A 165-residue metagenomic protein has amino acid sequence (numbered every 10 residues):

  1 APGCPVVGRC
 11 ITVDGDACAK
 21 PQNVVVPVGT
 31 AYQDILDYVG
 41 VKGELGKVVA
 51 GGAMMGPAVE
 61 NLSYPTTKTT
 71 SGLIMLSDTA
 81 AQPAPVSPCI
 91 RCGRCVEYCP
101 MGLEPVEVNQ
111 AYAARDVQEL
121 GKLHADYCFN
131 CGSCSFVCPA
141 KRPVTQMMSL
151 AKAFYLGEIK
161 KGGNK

Functional and structural regions predicted by a protein language model:
A1-A140, Q146-A151, G157, K161-K165: Redox cofactor-anchoring modules in respiratory/redox and cofactor-processing assemblies
